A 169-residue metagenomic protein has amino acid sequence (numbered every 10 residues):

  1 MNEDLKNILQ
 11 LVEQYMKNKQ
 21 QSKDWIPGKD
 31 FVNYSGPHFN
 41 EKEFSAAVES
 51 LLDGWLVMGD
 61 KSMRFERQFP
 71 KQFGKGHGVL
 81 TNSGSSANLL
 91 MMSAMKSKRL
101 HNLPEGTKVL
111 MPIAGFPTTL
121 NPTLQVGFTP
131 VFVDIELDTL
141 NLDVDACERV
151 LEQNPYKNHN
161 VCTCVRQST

Functional and structural regions predicted by a protein language model:
M1-L56: N-terminal "arm"/small-domain region of PLP-dependent enzymes with the aminotransferase-like
D60-K108, P122-L124, F132, Y156-H159: Phosphate-binding glycine-rich loop
S85, P117, N141-V144: Glycine-rich phosphate-binding loop at the start of an alpha helix
I113, F132-E136: Short beta->alpha connector loops at strand-helix junctions that form conserved, small/polar/Pro-enriched
A114-L120: Conserved coil-to-alpha-helix start sites within the AMP-binding
G127: Structured binding elements
D138-T169: Active-site phosphate-binding strand-loop segment of PLP-dependent enzymes
